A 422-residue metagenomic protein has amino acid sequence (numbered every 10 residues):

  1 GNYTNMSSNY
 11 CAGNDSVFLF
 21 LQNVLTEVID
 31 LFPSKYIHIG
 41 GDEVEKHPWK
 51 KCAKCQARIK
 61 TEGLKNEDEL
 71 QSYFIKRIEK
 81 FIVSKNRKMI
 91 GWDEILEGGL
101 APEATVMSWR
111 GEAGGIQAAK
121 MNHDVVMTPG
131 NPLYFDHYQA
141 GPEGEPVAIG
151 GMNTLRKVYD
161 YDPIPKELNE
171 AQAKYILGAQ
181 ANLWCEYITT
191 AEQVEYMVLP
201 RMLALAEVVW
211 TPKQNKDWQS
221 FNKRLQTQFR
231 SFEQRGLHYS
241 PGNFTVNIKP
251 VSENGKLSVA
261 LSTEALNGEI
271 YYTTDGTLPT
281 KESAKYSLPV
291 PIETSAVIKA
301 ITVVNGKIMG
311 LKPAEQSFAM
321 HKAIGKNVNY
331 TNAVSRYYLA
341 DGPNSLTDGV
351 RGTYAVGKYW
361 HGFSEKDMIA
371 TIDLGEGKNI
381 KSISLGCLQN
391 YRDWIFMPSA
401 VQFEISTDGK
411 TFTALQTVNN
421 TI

Functional and structural regions predicted by a protein language model:
N5-P102, W109-Q117: Active-site neighborhood of glycoside hydrolase catalytic domains
K35-H38, K88-I90, E103-T105, N122-V125 (+4 more regions): Beta-sheet entry/capping signal
H38, V44-W49, L96-A101, A113-G115 (+6 more regions): Flexible loop/turn segments at secondary-structure boundaries
M89-E94, G99-A104, R110-S258: Flexible, acidic glycine-rich loops studded with aromatic residues
P212, K216, N222-A370, L388 (+1 more regions): Short, compositionally stereotyped local motifs that mark structural "simplifiers"
G352-I422: Aromatic, loop-rich ligand-recognition surfaces of beta-strand-rich domains
